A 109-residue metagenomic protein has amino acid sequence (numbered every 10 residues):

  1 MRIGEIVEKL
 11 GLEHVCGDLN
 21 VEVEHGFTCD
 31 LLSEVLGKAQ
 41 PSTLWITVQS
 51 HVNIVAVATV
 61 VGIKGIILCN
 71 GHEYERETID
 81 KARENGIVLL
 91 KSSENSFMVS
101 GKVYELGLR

Functional and structural regions predicted by a protein language model:
M1-R2, R109: Absolute protein N-terminus
R2-I3, N95: Short, structural beta-strand-to-alpha-helix junction motif
I3-T43: N-terminal first-folded block
V23, L32-L44, V48-R109: Feature captures the catalytic cores and cofactor-binding loops of soluble hydro-lyases/lyases that act on carboxylate
